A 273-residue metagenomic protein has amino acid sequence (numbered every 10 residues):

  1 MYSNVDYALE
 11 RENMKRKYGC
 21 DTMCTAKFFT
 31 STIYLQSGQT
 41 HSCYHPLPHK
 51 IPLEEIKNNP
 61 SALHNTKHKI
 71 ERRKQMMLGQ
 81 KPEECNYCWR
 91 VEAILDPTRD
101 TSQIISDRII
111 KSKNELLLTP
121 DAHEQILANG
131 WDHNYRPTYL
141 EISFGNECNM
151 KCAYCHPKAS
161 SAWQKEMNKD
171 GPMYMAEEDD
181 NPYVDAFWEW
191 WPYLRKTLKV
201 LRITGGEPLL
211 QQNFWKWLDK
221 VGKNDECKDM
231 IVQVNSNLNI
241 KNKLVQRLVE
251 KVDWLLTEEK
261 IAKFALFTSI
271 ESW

Functional and structural regions predicted by a protein language model:
Y2-K111: Accessory C-terminal segments flanking Radical SAM cores
F28, C43-H45, R99, C152-H156 (+2 more regions): A short acidic (Asp/Glu
K69-I70, K74, L117-W131, D180-P192 (+1 more regions): A Trp-anchored, charged/polar loop motif used as the substrate-binding/catalytic surface of acyl/ester-handling
K81-E84, F144, C148: Short metal-coordination and nucleic-acid-contact micro-motifs, chiefly zinc-binding Cys/His arrays
W89-A93, C155-S161: Detector for the c-type heme attachment site
D96-T138, C148-M150, G171: Recognition helices and adjacent regulatory flanks at domain boundaries
Y135-E147, K158-Y183, K196-F214, N224-W273: Core AdoMet radical
L218-V221: Hydrophobic positions in alpha-helices of CheY-like receiver
